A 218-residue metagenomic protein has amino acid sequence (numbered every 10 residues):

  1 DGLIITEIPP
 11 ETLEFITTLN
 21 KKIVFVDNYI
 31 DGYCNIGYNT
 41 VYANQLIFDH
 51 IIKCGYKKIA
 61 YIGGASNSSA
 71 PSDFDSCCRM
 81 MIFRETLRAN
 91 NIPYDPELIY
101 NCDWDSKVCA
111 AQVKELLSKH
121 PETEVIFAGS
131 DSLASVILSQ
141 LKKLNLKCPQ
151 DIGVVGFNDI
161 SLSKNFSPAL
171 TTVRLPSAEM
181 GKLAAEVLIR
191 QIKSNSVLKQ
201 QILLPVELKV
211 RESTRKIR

Functional and structural regions predicted by a protein language model:
D1-D49, K53, S118, E122: Alpha-helical recognition/docking segments in bacterial nutrient-uptake and carbohydrate-utilization systems
D1-E7, A60-G63, I99, H120-S130 (+1 more regions): Periplasmic-binding protein-like
T12-E14, Y33, S69-A70, V136 (+1 more regions): Glycine/Thr-rich phosphate-binding loops of Rossmann-like dinucleotide-binding domains
I23, I59, F83, D151-I152 (+1 more regions): Structural signal for hydrophobic
I36-L46, I62-Q112, F127-S135, N158-D159 (+2 more regions): Hinge/beta->alpha junction and helix N-cap segments in small-molecule ligand-binding domains
K57-K58, Y94-L98, C148-G153: Short acidic capping loops at alpha-helix termini that bridge into adjacent secondary structure
K114-R218: Flexible loop/turn connectors
